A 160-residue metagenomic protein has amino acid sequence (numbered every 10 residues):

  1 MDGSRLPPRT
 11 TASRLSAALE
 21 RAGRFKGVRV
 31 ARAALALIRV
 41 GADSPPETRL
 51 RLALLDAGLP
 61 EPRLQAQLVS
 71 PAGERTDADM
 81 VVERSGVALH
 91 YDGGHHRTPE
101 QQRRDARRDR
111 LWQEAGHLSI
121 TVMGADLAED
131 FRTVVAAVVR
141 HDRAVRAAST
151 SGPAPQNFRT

Functional and structural regions predicted by a protein language model:
S4-T160: Surface segments flanking catalytic/ligand-binding clefts of nucleic-acid enzymes
